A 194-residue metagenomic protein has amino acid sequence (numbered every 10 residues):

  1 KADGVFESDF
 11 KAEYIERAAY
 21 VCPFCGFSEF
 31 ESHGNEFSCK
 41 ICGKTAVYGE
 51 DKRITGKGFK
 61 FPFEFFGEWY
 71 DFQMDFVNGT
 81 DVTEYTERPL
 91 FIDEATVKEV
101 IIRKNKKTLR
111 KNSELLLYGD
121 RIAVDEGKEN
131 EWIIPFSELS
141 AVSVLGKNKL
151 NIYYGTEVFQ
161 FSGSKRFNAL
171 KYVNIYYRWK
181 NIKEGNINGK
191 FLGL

Functional and structural regions predicted by a protein language model:
G4-K60: Cys/His-rich short segments
H33, Y118-G119, L145-G146: Structural motif
T45, N112-E114, A141: Short, surface-exposed charged micro-motifs
I54-L115: Anionic N-terminal interaction surfaces
K107-K111, K128, F136, G146: Residues that act as N-cap/strand-start positions at coil-to-secondary-structure junctions
I122-E126, I152: Short hydrophobic/aromatic-rich beta-strand segments that constitute the beta-sheet cores of beta-sandwich/beta-barrel
W132, F136-L194: Acidic, Ser/Thr- and proline-rich intrinsically disordered linker/docking segments of eukaryotic scaffolds
